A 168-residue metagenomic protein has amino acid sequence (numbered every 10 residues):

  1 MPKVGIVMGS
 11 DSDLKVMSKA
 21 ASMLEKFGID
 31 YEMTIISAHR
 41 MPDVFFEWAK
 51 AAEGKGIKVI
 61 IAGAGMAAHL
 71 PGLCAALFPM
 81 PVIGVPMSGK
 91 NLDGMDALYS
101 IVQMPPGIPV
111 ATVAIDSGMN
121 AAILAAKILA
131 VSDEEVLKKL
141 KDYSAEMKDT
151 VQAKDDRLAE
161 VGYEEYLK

Functional and structural regions predicted by a protein language model:
P2-K3, I29-D30, M80, V102-V110: Glycine/charged-rich beta-loop-alpha catalytic/anionic-binding loops adjacent to active sites
P2-R40: Glycine-rich phosphate/diphosphate-binding loop of Rossmann-like nucleotide-binding domains
M8-K15, K19, M95-K168: C-terminal binding/interaction regions
D13-M17, M41-F45, A64-L73, L92-M95 (+1 more regions): Short glycine/serine/threonine-rich phosphate/pyrophosphate-binding segments that cradle anionic phosphate groups
Y31-M33, D43, M66, L158-L167: Acidic, glycine/proline-rich low-complexity segments that act as flexible tails and inter-domain linkers
M33-K55: N-terminal beta-loop-helix "entrance" segment that forms/cooperates in small-molecule cofactor or anionic ligand
W48-P86: Glycine-rich phosphate-binding loop
L77-V102, P106: Glycine/small-residue-rich loop that forms an oxyanion/phosphate-binding "nest" at active or ligand-binding sites
